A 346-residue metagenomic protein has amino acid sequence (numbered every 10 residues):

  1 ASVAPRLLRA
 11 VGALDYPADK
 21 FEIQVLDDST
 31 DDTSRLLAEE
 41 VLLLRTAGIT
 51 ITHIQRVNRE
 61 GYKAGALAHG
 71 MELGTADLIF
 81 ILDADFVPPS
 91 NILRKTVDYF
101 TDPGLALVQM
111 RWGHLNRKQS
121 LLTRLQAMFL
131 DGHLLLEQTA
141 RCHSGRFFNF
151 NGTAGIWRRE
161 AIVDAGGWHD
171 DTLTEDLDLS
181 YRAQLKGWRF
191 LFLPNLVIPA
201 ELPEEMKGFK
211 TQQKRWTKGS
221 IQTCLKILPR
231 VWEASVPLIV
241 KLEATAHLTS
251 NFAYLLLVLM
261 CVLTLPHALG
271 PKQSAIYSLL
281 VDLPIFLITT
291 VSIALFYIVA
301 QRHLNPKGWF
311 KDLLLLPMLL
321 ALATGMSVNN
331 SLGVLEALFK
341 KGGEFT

Functional and structural regions predicted by a protein language model:
S2-A13, G65: Short, well-formed alpha-helical segments that are part of the catalytic scaffolds of diverse glycosyltransferases
R6, P194-G208: Active-site donor/metal-binding and catalytic loop motifs of nucleotide-sugar-dependent glycosylation enzymes
G12-I54, R59: Acidic donor-binding segment of Leloir-type glycosyltransferases
S29, D83-V87, D171: The conserved acidic donor/metal-binding loop of glycosyltransferases
D31, G61, F86-P88, G113-N116 (+2 more regions): A short, conserved beta-strand element in the Rossmann-like catalytic core that flanks the donor/metal-binding loop
V41-L78, S90-L173, Q184-L185, M206-T245 (+1 more regions): Long helical/loop segments within the catalytic core of UDP-sugar-dependent glycosyltransferases, especially the large
D171, S180-P199: Catalytic donor-sugar/metal-binding loop of nucleotide-sugar-dependent glycosyltransferases
S250-E344: Membrane-embedded multi-pass helical conduit in multi-pass membrane proteins, especially envelope-biosynthetic
